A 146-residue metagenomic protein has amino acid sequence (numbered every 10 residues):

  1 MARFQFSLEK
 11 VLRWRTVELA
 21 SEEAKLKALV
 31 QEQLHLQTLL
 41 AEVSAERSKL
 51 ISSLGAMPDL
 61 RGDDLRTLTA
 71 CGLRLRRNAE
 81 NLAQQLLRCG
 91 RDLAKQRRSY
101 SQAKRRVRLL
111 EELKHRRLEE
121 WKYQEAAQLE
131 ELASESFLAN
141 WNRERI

Functional and structural regions predicted by a protein language model:
M1-I146: Charge-rich amphipathic alpha-helical interaction elements
